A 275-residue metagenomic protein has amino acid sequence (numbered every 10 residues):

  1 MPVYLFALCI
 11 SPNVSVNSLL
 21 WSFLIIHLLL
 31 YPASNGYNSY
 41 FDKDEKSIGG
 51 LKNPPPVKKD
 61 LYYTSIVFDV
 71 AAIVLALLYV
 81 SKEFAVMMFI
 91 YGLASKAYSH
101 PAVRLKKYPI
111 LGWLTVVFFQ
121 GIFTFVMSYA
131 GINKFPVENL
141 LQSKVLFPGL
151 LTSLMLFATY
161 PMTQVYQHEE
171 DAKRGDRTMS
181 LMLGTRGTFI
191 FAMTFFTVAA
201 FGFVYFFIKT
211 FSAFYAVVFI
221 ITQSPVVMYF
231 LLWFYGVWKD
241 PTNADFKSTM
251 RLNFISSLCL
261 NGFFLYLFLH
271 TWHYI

Functional and structural regions predicted by a protein language model:
P2-A7, W113-Y129, S180-T185, F246-G262: Small-residue-rich segments of transmembrane alpha-helices in multi-pass membrane proteins, especially helix faces
P2-Y37, K82-K96, N139-M162: Membrane-embedded alpha-helical segments that form the functional core of polytopic membrane enzymes, especially those
I26-P54, A158-S180: Acidic (Asp/Glu-rich) catalytic motifs at the cytosolic membrane interface
N35, S39-D44, I48, L93-P109 (+3 more regions): C-terminal ends of transmembrane helices
K43-F89, D176-F211: Multi-pass membrane catalytic core of lipid/isoprenoid biosynthesis enzymes
N53-P136: Intramembrane alpha-helical segments
A102, I208-I275: Extended hydrophobic alpha-helices typical of membrane-associated regions
I122-P136, V198-G202, S256-Y274: Hydrophobic alpha-helical transmembrane segments in multi-pass integral membrane proteins
